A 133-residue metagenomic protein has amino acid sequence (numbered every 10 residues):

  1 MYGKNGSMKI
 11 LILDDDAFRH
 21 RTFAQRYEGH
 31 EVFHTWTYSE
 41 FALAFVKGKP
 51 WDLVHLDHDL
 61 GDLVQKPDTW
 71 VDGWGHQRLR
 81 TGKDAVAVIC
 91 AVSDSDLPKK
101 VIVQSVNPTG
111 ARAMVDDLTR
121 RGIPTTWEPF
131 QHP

Functional and structural regions predicted by a protein language model:
M1-P133: Catalytic phosphate/metal-binding cores of nucleic-acid and nucleotide-processing enzymes, i.e., regions that mediate
